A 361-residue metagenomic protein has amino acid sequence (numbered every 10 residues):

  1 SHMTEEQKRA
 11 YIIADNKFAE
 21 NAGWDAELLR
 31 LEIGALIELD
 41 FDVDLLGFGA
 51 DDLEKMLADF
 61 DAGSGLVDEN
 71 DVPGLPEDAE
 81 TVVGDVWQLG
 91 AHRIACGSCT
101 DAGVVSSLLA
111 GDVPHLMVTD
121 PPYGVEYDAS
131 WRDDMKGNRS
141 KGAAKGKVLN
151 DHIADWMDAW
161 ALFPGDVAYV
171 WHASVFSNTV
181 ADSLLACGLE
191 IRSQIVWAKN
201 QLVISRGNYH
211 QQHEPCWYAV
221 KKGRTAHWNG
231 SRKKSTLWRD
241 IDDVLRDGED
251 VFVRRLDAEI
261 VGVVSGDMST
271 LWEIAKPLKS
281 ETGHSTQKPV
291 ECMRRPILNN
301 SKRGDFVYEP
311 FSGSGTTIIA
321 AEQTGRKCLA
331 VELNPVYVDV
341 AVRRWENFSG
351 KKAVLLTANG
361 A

Functional and structural regions predicted by a protein language model:
S1-V338: Core catalytic lobe of class I
I33, E346-T357: Conserved phosphoryl-transfer catalytic core
V336-N347: Short alpha-helix adjacent to the SAM-binding motif of class I
G360-A361: Leloir-type glycosyltransferase catalytic cores
